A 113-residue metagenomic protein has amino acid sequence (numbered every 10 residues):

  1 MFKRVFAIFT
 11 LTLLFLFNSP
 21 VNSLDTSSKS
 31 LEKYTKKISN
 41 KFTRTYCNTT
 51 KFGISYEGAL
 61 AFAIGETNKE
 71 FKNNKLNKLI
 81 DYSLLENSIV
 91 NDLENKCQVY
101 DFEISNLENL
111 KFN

Functional and structural regions predicted by a protein language model:
M1-L24: Classical Sec-dependent N-terminal signal peptides that target proteins to the secretory pathway
M1-R4, Y34, T45, K69: Aromatic-enriched hydrophobic runs in primary sequence
R4, T50, K96: Functionally constrained cores in energy, signaling, and assembly domains
F6-I8, L31-E32, K78, Y82: Sparse, context-dependent recognition of short Cys/His-centered cofactor- or disulfide-binding micro-motifs
I8-T10, S27, T35, S39 (+2 more regions): Short linear sequence motifs
F17, N40-K41, V90-N91: Processing junctions and N-termini across compartments
V21-Y56: Immediate post-signal-peptide N-terminus of mature secreted/exported proteins
I54-N113: Compact alpha-helical subdomains of small soluble proteins
